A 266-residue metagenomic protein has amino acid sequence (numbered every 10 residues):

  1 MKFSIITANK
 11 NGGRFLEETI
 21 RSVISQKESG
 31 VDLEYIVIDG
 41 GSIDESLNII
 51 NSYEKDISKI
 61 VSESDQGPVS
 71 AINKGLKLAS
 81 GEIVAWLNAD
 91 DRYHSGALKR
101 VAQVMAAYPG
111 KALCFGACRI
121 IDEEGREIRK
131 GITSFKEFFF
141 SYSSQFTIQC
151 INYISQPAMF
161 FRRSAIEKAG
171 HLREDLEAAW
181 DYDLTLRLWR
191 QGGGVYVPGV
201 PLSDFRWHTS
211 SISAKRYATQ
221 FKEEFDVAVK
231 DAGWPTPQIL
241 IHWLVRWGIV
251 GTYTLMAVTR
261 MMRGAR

Functional and structural regions predicted by a protein language model:
K2-S4, E34, D183: Cell-envelope/extracellular polymer assembly enzymes that use nucleotide-activated donors
I6, E137-E223: Conserved nucleotide-sugar donor-binding catalytic segment
G12-S25: Short, well-formed alpha-helical segments that are part of the catalytic scaffolds of diverse glycosyltransferases
D32-G41, V61-S64: Short beta-strand/loop segment that forms part of the nucleotide-sugar
D39-N48, N88: A conserved acidic beta->alpha catalytic loop
S46, E63-A79: Glycine-rich, basic loop-to-helix element that forms the pyrophosphate-binding segment of sugar-nucleotide handling
V84: Short aromatic/hydrophobic "clamp" motif used to bind/position activated sugar donors
G96-K130: Conserved donor NDP-sugar-binding/catalytic core segment of glycosyltransferases
